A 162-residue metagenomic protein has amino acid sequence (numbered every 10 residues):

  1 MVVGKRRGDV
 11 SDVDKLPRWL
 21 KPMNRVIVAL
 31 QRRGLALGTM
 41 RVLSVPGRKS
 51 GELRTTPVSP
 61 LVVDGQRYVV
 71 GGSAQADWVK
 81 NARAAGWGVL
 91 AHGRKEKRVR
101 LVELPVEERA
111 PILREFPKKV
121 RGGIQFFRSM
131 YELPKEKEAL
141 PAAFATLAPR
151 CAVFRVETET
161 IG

Functional and structural regions predicted by a protein language model:
M1-R6, V89-G93: Short, charged N-terminal helix-start/capping segments
V2-M40, E115-R150: Alpha-helical membrane-targeting segments
K5-R7, V28-L35, S59-V69, E107: Short charge-dense sequence patches
K15-A29, E52-V62, R155-T158: Charged, low-complexity, helix/coiled-coil-prone segments
A29-G34, V45-R48, Y68, Q75-D77 (+1 more regions): Intrinsically disordered, low-complexity segments enriched in polar/charged residues with Gly/Pro, especially when
G38-G72: Short beta-strand segments
Q66, S73-V153, E159: Short, structured beta-strand-loop surface elements
